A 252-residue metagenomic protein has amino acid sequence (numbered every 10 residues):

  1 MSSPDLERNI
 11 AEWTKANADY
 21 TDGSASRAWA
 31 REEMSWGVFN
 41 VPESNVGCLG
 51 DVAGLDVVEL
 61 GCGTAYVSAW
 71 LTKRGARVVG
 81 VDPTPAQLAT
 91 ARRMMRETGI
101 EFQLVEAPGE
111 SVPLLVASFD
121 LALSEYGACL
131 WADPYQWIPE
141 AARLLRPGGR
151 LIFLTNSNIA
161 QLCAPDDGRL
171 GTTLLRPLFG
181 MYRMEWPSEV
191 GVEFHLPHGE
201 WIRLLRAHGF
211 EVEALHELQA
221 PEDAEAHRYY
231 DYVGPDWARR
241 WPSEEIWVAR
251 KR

Functional and structural regions predicted by a protein language model:
M1-R27: N-terminal, positively charged/glycine-rich alpha-helical extensions of SAM-dependent methyltransferases
S26-L55: Conserved alpha-helix/loop element of class I SAM-dependent methyltransferases that forms part of the SAM/SAH-binding
D56-S111: Class I SAM-dependent methyltransferase SAM/SAH-binding core
E110-L121: A short acidic, Gly/Pro-enriched loop at the edge of an enzyme's catalytic core that lines a small-molecule cofactor
L121-Y135: A short SAM/SAH-binding and catalytic strip from SAM-dependent methyltransferases
Y135-R150: A short glycine-rich, Lys/Arg-flanked "PGG" loop and its adjoining helix->strand segment in the class I
R150-Y182: Conserved class I S-adenosyl-L-methionine
V192-L215: Short alpha-helix
